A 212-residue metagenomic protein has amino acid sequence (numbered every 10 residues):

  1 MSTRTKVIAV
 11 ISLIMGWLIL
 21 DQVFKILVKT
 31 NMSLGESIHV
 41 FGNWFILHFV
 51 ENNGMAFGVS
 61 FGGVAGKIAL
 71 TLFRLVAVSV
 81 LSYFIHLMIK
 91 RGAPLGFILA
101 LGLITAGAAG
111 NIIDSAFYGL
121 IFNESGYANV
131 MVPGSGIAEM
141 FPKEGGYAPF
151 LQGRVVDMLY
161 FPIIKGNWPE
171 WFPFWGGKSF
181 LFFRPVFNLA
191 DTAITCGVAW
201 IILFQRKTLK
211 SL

Functional and structural regions predicted by a protein language model:
M1-L212: Alpha-helical transmembrane bundles and membrane-interface segments of multipass inner-membrane proteins
